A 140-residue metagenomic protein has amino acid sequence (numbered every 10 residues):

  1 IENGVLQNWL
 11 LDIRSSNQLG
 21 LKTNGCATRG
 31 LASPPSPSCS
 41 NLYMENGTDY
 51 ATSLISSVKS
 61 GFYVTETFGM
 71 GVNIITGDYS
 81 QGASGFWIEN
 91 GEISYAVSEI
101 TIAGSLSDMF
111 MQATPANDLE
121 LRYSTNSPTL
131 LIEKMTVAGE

Functional and structural regions predicted by a protein language model:
I1-E140: Dual-mode signal for accessory low-complexity, basic/Gly-rich regions
